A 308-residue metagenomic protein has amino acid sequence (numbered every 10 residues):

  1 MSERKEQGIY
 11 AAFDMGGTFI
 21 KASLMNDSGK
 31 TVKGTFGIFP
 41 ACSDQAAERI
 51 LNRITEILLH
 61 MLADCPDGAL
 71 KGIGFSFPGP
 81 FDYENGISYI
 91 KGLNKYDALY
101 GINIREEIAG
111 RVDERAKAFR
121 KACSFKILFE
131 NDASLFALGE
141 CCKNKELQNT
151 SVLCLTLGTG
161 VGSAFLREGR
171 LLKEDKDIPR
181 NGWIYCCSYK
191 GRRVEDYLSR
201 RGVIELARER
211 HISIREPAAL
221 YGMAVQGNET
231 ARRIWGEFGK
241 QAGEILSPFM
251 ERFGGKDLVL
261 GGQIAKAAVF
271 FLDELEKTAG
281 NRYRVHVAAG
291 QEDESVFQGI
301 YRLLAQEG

Functional and structural regions predicted by a protein language model:
S2, G16, N281-G308: Conserved glycine-rich phosphate/nucleotide-binding loop and adjacent Mg2+-coordinating catalytic segment
K5-E56, H60, G68, I87-G92 (+3 more regions): Short glycine-rich, Thr/Ser-proximal phosphate-binding strand/loop in the N-terminal lobe of ATP-dependent enzymes
Y10-D14, L70-G74, V152-T156, V259 (+1 more regions): Short glycine-aspartate micro-motif
T18-F19, L135, T159-G162: Conserved A3 ("GATE") glycine/threonine-rich loop of ANL adenylate-forming enzymes
S23-M25, G34-F36, A46-A47, L99 (+4 more regions): Glycine/GP-enriched mid-protein hinge/lid loop-to-helix segment characteristic of carbohydrate kinases
A41-E48, N52, A69, F81-S151 (+1 more regions): Glycine-rich phosphate-binding loop and adjoining helix at the ATP-binding site of ATP-dependent phosphoryl-transfer
C42-P66, R192-D196, I204-F270, V285-V296: Adenine-nucleotide phosphate-binding core of ATP-dependent small-molecule kinases
P78-F81, G158-G162, I264: Short glycine-rich anion-binding loops that position phosphate/pyrophosphate groups of nucleotides and phosphorylated
